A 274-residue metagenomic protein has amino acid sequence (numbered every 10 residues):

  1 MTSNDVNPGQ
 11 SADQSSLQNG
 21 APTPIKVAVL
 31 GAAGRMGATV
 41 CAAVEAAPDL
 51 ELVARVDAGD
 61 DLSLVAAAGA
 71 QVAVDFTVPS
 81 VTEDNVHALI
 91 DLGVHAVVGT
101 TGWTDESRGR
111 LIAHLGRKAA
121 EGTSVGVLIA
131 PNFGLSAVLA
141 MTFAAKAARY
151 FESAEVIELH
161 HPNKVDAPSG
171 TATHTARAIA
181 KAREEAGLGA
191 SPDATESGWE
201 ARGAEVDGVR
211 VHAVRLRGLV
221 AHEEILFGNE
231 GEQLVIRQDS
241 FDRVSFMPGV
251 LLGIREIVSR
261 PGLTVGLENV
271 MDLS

Functional and structural regions predicted by a protein language model:
T2-T23, G116-T123: Intrinsically disordered, low-complexity terminal tails and inter-domain linkers enriched for S/T/G/P/D/E
K26-A67, E152-S274: C-terminal substrate-binding/catalytic lobe of Rossmann-fold NAD(P)-dependent oxidoreductases
L52, A96-V97, G126-I129: Hydrophobic beta-strand scaffold residues
A73-V74: N-terminal Rossmann-like NAD(P) cofactor-binding module of classical short-chain dehydrogenase/reductase
T77-V78, T101, R215: Short glycine-/small-residue-rich Rossmann-like dinucleotide-binding loops
S80-G99: Rossmann-fold NAD(P) dinucleotide-binding segment
T100-V127, T142-K146: Rossmann-fold NAD(P)-binding glycine/threonine-rich loop
L139-F151, A167: Rossmann-like NAD(P)H-binding beta-loop-alpha module
